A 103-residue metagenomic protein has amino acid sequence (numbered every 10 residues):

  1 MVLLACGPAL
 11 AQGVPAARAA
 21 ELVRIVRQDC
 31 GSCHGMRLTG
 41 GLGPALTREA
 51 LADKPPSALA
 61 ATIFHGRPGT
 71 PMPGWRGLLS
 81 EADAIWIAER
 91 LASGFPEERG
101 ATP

Functional and structural regions predicted by a protein language model:
M1-G7: Bacterial N-terminal signal peptides
P8, S93-P103: Generic C-terminal helix-cap and adjacent flexible tail
P15-T39, A58-H65, P103: Sequence/structural segment immediately N-terminal to covalent heme-attachment motifs in c-type and related
D29-S32, A45, P71: Residue-level recognition of specific faces of alpha-helices
G40-G41, R48-E97: Extracytoplasmic electron-transfer domains, predominantly the class I c-type cytochrome c fold
